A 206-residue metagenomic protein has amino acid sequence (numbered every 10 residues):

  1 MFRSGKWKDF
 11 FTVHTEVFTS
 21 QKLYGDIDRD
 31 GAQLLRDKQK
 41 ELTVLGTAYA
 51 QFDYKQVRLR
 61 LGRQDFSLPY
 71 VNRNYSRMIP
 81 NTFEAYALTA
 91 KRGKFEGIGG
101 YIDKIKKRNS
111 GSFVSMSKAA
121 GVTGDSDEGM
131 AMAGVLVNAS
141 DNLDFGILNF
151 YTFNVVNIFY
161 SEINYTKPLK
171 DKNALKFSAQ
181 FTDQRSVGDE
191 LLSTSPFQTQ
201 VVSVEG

Functional and structural regions predicted by a protein language model:
M1-F66, T89-K91: Beta-barrel outer-membrane channel/assembly domains of diderm bacteria
M1-S4, A48-F52, Y86-A90, A133-V137 (+2 more regions): Residues on the lipid-exposed face of transmembrane beta-strands in outer-membrane beta-barrel proteins
D9-V13, Q56-R60, K94-G99, K106 (+2 more regions): Repeated loop/turn-to-beta-strand initiation elements of outer-membrane beta-barrel proteins
V17-L23, Y54-Q56, R63-L68, R92-K94 (+4 more regions): Transmembrane beta-strands of outer-membrane beta-barrel pores
G25-G31, V71-M78, N109-M116, I158-E162 (+1 more regions): Outer-membrane beta-barrel translocator domains and adjoining extracellular loop/strand segments of Gram-negative
L42-G46, D53, P80-E84, K91-G93 (+3 more regions): Residues that define the transmembrane beta-barrel architecture of outer-membrane proteins
R73-P80, K104-K107, D125-D127, F150-Y160: Solvent-exposed loop/turn segments connecting transmembrane beta-strands in outer-membrane beta-barrel proteins
F95-M130, K172-G206: Outer-membrane beta-barrel translocator/channel fold
